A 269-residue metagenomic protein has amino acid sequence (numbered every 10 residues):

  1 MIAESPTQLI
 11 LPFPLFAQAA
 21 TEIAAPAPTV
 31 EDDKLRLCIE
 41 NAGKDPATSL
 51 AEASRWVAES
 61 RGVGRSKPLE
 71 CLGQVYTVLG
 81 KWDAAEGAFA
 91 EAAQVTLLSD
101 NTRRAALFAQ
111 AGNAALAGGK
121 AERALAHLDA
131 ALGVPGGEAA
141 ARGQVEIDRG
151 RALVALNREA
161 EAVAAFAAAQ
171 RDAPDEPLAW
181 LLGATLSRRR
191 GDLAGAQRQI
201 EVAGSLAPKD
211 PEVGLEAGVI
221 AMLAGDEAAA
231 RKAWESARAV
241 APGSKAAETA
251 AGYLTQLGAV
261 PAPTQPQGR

Functional and structural regions predicted by a protein language model:
I2, I10-C71, D83-E86, A262-R269: N-terminal leader/linker segments that initiate helical-solenoid repeat arrays
E31, S66, D100, A105 (+4 more regions): Helix-start (N-cap) detector for alpha-helical repeat units in TPR-like alpha-solenoids, especially tetratricopeptide
L37-I39, Q74, N113, R151 (+3 more regions): Residue-level recognition of tetratricopeptide repeat
E59-R61, V95-S99, V134, E138 (+3 more regions): Structural marker of alpha-solenoid helical repeat scaffolds
C71, Q110, Q144, D148 (+3 more regions): Canonical tetratricopeptide repeat
V78, Q110, A117, R151 (+4 more regions): Register position in tetratricopeptide repeats
L223, R231-R269: Terminal, low-structured helical/coil segments at or just beyond the last alpha-helical repeat
